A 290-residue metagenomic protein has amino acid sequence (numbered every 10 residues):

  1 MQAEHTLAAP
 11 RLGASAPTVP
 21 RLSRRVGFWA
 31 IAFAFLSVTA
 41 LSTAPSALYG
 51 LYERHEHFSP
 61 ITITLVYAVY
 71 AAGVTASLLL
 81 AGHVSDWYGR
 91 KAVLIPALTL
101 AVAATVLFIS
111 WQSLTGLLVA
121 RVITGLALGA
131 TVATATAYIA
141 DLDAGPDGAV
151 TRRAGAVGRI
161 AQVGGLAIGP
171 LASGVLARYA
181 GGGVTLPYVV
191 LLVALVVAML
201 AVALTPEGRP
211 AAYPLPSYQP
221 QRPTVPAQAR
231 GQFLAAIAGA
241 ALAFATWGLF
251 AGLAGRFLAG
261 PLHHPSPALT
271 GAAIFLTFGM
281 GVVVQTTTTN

Functional and structural regions predicted by a protein language model:
P20-R54, A229-F250: Pair of pore-lining "gating" transmembrane helices in MFS-fold secondary transporters
H57, G89, S110-T115, G181: Helix-breaking motifs and short loop linkers at transmembrane-helix boundaries and internal kinks in secondary membrane
L65, A104, T115-A127: Paired small-residue
A92-L107, T115: Structural signature of the two symmetry-related core transmembrane helices
A120-Q162: Cytoplasmic helix-loop-helix junction between adjacent transmembrane helices in 12-TM secondary transporters
A156-A203: Helix-loop-helix hairpin linking two adjacent transmembrane segments in secondary transporters
T205-V225: Flexible cytoplasmic inter-helical loops of multi-pass small-molecule transporters
T270-N290: Transmembrane alpha-helices of Major Facilitator/SLC transporters
